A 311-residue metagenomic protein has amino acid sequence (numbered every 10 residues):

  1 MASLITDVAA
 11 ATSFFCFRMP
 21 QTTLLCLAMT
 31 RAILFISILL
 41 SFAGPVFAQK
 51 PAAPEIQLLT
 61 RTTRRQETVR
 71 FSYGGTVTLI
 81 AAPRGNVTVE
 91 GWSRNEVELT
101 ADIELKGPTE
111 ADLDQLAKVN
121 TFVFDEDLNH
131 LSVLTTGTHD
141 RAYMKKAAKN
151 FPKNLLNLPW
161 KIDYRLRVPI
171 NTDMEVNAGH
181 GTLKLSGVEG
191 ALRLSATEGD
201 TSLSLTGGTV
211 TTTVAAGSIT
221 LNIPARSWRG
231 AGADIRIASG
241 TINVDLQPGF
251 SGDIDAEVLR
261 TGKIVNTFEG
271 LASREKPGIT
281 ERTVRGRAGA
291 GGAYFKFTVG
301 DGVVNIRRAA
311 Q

Functional and structural regions predicted by a protein language model:
A2-V8: Extreme N-terminal basic, low-complexity initiation segments that serve as generic localization/processing leaders
T6, F14-F15, P20-Q311: Intrinsically disordered, low-complexity terminal regions
